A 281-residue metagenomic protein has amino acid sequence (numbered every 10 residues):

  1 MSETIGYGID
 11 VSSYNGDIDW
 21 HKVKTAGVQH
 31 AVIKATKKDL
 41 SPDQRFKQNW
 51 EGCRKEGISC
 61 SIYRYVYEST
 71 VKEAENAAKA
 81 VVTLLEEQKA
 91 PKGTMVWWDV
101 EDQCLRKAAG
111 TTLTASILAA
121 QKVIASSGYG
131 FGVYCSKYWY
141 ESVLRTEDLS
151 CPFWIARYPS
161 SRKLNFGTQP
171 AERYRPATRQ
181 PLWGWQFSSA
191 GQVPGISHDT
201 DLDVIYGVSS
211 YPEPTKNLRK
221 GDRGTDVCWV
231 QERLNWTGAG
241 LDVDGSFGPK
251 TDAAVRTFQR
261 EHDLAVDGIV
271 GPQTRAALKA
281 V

Functional and structural regions predicted by a protein language model:
M1-H21, T25, D148-P214: Functionally critical loop-and-helix segments that line ligand-binding/catalytic clefts of soluble enzyme domains
S2-Q29, I33-A119, A125-S127: Substrate-binding cleft of extracellular glycoside hydrolase catalytic domains
D10-Y14, V208-G245: Acidic, Ser/Thr/Pro/Gly-enriched interdomain connector segments
G93-T168, E172: Catalytic domains of cell-wall/extracellular-matrix polysaccharide-remodeling enzymes, centered on de-N-acetylation
E213-K216, A277-V281: Intrinsically disordered, low-complexity Ser/Thr-rich linker and spacer segments in cell-wall-related proteins
N235-G238, R260-L264: Short capping motifs at secondary-structure boundaries
V255-F258: Conserved hydrophobic/aromatic packing and binding residues within compact polymer-binding modules
